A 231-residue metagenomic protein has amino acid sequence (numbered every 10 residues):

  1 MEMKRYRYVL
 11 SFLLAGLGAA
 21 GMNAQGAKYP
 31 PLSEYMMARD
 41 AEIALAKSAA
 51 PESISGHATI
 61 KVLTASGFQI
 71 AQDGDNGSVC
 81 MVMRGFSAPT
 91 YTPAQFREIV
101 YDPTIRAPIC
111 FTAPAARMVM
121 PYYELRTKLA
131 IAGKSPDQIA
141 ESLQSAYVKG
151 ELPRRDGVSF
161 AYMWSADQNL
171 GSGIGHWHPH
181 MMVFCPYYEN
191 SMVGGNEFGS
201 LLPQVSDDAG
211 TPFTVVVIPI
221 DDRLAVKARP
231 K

Functional and structural regions predicted by a protein language model:
E2-L10: Bacterial N-terminal signal peptides that target proteins for export
S11-A19: Bacterial N-terminal signal peptides
A20-Q25: Sec/Tat signal peptide C-region and signal peptidase I cleavage site
G26-K231: Primary mode marks residue(s) on the alpha4-beta5-alpha5 output face of response regulator receiver
